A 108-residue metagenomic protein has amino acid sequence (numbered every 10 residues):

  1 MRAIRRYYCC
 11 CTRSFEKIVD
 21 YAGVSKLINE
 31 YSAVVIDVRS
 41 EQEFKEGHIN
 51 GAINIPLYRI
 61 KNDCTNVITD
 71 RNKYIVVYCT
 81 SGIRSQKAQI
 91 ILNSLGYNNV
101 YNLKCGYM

Functional and structural regions predicted by a protein language model:
M1-A33, E41-Y74, T80-M108: Rhodanese-like catalytic fold shared by cysteine-dependent sulfurtransferases and DSP/PTP-type phosphatases
